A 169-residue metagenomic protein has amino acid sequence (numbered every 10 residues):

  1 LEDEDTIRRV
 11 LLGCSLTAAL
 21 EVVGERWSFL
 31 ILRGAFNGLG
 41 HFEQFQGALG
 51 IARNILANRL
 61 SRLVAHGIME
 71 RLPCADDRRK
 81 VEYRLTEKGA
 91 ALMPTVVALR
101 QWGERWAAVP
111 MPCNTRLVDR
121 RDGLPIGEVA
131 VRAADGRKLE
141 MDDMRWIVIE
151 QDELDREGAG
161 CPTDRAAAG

Functional and structural regions predicted by a protein language model:
L1, V97, Q101-G169: C-terminal regulatory/oligomerization modules of transcriptional regulators
L1-V23, G160-P162, A167-A168: N-terminal leader segment of winged-helix/HTH proteins
E2, R9-V10, W27-L32, F42 (+3 more regions): Short histidine
C14-I55: N-terminal helix-turn-helix DNA-binding core of bacterial DNA-binding proteins
G24, A75-V96: Basic, amphipathic "hinge/linker" alpha-helix immediately C-terminal to the N-terminal HTH DNA-binding motif
L32, G40-F45, L60, L92 (+2 more regions): Extended, folded domain segments that form the structural surfaces/walls around functional sites
F42, Q46-C74, R78: Canonical helix-turn-helix DNA-binding module
